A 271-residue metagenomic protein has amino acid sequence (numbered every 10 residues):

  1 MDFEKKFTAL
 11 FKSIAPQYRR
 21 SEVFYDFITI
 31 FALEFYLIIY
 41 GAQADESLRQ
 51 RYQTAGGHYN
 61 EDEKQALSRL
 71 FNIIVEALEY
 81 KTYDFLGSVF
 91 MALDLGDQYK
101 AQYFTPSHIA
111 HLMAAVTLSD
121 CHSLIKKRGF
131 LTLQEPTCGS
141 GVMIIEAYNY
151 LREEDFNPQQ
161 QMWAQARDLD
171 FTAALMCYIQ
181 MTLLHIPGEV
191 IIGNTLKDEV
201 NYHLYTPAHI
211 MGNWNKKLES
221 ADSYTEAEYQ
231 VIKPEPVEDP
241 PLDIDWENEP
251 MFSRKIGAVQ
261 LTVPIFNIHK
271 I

Functional and structural regions predicted by a protein language model:
D2-T137, G141-D155: Class I S-adenosyl-L-methionine
F7, F11, M162, L204-Y205 (+1 more regions): Generic preference for hydrophobic/aromatic residues in regular secondary structure cores
S107-H209: Conserved S-adenosyl-L-methionine
Q180-I271: S-adenosylmethionine
